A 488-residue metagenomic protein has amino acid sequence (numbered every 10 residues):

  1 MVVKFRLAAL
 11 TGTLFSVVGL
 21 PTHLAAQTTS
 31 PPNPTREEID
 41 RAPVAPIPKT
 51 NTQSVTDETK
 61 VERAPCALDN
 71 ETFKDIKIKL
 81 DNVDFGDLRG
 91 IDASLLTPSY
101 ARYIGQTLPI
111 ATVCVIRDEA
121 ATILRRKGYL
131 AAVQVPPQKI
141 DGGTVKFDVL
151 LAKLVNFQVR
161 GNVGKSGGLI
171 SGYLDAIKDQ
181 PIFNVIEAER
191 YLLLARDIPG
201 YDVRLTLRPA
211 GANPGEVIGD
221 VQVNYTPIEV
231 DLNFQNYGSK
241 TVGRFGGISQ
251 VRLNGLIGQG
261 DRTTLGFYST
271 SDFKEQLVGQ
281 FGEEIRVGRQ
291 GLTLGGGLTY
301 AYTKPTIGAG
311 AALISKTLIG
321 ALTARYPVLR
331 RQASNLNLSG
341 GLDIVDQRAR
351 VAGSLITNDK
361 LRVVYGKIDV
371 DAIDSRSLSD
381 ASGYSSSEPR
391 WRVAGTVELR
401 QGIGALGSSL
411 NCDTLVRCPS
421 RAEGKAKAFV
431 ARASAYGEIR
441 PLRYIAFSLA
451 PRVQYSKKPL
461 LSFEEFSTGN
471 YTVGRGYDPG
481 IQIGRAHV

Functional and structural regions predicted by a protein language model:
M1-T11: Bacterial N-terminal signal peptides that target proteins for export
S16-L24: C-terminal segment of classical bacterial N-terminal signal peptides
Q27-G238, Y268-L277, A431, P451-Q454: Periplasmic polypeptide-binding modules associated with outer-membrane biogenesis and secretion
L108-I110, R126, L130-V133, G200-D202 (+5 more regions): Short secondary-structure junction motifs
G164-G168, N184-S377: Gram-negative/organellar outer-membrane beta-barrel architecture
D175-K178, G266-Y268, G353, R417-S420: Short hinge/gating elements
R348-R485: C-terminal outer-membrane beta-barrel translocator/porin domains of Gram-negative envelope proteins and their
